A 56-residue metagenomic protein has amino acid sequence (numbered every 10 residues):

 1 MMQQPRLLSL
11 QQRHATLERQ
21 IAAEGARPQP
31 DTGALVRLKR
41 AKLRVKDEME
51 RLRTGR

Functional and structural regions predicted by a protein language model:
M1-R56: Extended, charge-rich alpha-helical interface modules
